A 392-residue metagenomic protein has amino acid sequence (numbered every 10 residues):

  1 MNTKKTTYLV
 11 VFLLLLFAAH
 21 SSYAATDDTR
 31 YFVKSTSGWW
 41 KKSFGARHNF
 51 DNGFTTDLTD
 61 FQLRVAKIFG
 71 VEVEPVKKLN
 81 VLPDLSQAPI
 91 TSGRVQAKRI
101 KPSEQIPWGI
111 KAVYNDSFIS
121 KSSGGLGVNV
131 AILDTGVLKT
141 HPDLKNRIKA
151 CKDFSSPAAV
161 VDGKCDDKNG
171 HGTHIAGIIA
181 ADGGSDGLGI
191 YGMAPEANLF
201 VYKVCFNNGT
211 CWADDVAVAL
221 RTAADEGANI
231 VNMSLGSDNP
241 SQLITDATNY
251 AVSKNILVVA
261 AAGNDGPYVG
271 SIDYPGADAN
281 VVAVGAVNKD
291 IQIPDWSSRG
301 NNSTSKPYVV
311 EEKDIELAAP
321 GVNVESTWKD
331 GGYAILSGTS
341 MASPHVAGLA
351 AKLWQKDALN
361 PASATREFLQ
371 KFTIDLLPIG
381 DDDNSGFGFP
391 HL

Functional and structural regions predicted by a protein language model:
V10-A18: Bacterial N-terminal signal peptides
H20-A24: Sec/Tat signal peptide C-region and signal peptidase I cleavage site
V33-Q105: Autoinhibitory propeptides
F61, I90-I132, S156-K168, N249-Y250 (+3 more regions): N-terminal domain-start motif of subtilase-like serine proteases
F118-A150, V161-D214, N229, P240 (+8 more regions): Subtilisin-like serine protease catalytic core
D134, G263, G338: Active-site glycine-centered loops adjacent to acidic/histidine catalytic or metal-binding residues that shape
A176-A180, F200-F206, N280, D295 (+2 more regions): Hydrolase catalytic cores
V216, A228-W328, E367-I374: Catalytic-core segments of hydrolase enzymes
